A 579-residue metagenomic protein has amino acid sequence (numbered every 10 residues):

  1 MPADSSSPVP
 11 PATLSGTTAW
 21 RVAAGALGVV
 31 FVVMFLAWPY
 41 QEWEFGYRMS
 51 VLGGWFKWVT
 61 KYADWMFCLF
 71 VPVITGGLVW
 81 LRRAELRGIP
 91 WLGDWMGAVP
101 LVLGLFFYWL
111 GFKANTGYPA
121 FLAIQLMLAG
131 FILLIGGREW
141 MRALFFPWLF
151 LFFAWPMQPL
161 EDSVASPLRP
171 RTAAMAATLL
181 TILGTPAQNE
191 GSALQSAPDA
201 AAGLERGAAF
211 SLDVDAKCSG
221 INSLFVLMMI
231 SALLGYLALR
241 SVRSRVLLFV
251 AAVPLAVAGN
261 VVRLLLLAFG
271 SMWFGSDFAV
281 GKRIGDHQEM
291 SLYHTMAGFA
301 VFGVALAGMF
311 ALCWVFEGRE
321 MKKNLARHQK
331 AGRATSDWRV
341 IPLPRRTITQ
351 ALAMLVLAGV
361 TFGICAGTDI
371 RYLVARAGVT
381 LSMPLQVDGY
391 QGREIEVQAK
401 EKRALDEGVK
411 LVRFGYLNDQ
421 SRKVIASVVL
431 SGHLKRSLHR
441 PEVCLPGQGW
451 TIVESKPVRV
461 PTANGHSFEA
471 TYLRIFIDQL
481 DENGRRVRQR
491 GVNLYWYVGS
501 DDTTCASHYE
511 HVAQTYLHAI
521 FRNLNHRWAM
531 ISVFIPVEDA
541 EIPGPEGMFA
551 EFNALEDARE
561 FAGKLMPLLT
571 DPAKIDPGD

Functional and structural regions predicted by a protein language model:
P2-D579: Hydrophobic N-terminal alpha-helices or hydrophobic patches in metabolic proteins across all domains of life
